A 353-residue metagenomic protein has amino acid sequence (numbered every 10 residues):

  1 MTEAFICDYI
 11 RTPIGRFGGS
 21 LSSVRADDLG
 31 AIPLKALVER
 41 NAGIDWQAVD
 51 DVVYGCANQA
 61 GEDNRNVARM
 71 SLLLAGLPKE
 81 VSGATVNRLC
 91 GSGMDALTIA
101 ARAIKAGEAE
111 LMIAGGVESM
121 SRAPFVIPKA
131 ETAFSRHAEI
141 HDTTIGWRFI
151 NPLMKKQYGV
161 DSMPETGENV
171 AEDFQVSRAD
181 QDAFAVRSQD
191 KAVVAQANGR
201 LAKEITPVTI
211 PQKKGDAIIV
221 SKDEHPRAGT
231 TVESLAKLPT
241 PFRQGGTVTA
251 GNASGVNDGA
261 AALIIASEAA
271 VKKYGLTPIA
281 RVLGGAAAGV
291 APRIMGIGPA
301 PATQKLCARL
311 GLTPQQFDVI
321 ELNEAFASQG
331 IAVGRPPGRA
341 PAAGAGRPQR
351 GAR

Functional and structural regions predicted by a protein language model:
M1-S71, A75, N169-R178, A195 (+3 more regions): Conserved active-site "lid/cap" helical segment
R11-T12, S22-S23, D27-I32, G43 (+2 more regions): N-terminal extracellular/periplasmic Venus flytrap/periplasmic-binding protein-like
V24, C56-M112, T144-W147, Q157-M163 (+2 more regions): Conserved catalytic cysteine-centered active-site region of acyl-thioester-dependent Claisen-condensing enzymes
W46-G55, G83-N87, M112-G116, D182-R187 (+4 more regions): Beta-strand segments within the central parallel beta-sheet cores of soluble alpha/beta enzyme folds
V86-E118, A171-R200, A262-A269, G334: Active-site-proximal alpha-helical scaffold in enzymes
L111-N169: Flexible glycine-/small-residue-enriched beta->alpha junction loops that bind anionic phosphate/pyrophosphate groups
E268-Q316: Glycine- and Gly-Pro-enriched alpha-helical subdomains that act as flexible, kink-prone "lid/hinge" or packing modules
